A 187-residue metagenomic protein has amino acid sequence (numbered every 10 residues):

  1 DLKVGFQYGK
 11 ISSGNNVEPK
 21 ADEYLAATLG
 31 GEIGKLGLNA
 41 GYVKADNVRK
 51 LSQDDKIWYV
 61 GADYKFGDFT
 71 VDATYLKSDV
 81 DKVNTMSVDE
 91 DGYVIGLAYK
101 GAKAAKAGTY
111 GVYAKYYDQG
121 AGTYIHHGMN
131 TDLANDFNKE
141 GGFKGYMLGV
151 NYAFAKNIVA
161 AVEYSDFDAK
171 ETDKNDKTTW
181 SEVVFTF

Functional and structural regions predicted by a protein language model:
D1-E32, V43: Contiguous mid-protein beta-loop-alpha structural module that forms a pocket-lining wall or clamp of enzyme active
G30-F187: Outer-membrane beta-barrel pore domains
